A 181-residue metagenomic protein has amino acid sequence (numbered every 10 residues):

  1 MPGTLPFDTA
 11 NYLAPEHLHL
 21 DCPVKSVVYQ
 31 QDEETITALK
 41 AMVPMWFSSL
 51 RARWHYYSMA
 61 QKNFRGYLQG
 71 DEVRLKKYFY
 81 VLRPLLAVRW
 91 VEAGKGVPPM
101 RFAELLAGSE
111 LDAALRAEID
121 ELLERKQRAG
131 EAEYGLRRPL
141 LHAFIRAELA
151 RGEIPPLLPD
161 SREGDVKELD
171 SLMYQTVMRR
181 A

Functional and structural regions predicted by a protein language model:
M1-F7, S26-Q30, G94-M100: Short, exposed beta-strand "edge-strand" segments with a Pro/Gly-rich flavor and a Y/T-containing core
M1-P23: Metal-dependent nucleotidyltransferase catalytic core
T4, T9, T35-T37, T176: Residue-identity detector for threonine
C22-V43: Short, glycine/charge-rich beta-strand/loop segments that flank catalytic centers and engage negatively charged groups
K40-D165, M178: Conserved nucleotidyltransferase catalytic core and NTase-mimicking acidic/glycine-rich helix/loop elements in nucleic
E168-L172: C-terminal accessory extensions/subdomains outside the catalytic/core fold
Q175-A181: Charge-dense, low-complexity intrinsically disordered regions
